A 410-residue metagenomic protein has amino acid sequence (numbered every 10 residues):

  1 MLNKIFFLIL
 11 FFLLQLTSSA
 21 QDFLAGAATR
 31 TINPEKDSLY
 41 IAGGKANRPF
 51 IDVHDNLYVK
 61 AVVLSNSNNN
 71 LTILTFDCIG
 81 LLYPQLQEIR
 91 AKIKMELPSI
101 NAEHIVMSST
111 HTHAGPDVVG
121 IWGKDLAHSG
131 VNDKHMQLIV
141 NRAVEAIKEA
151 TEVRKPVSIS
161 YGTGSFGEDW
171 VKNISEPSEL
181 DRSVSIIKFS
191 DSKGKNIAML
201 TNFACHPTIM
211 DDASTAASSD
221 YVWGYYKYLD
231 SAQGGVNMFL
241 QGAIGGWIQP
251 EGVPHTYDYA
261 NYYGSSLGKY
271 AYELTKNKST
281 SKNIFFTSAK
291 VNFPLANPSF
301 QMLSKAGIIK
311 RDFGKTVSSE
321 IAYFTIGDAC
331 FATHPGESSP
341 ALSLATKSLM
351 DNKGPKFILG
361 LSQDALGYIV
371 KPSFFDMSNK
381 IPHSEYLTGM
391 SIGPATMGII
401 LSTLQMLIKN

Functional and structural regions predicted by a protein language model:
M1-D22: Bacterial Sec-dependent N-terminal signal peptides
Q21-S108, T112-I248, G252-Y262, T275 (+1 more regions): Conserved beta-alpha junction segments in alpha/beta enzyme cores
L267-G268: Anionic-ligand-binding alpha/beta catalytic cores of soluble enzymes and soluble regulatory domains that recognize
